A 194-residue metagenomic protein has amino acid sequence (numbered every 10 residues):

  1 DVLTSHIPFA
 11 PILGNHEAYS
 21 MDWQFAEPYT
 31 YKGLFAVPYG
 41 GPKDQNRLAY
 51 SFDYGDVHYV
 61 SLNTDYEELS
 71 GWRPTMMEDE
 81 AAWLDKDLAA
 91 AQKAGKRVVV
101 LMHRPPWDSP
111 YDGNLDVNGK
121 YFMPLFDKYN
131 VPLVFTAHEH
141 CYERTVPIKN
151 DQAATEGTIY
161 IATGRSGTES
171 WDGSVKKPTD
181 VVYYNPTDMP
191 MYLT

Functional and structural regions predicted by a protein language model:
D1-A94, G113, Y121-F122, D127 (+1 more regions): Extended active-site neighborhood of metal-dependent phosphoesterases/phosphodiesterases
G14-N15, H103, A137-H138: Active-site glycine-centered loops adjacent to acidic/histidine catalytic or metal-binding residues that shape
A18, P105-W107, C141: Residue-level marker for beta-strand->alpha-helix junctions and adjacent short loops that shape enzyme
A91-P110: Short acidic, glycine-rich surface-loop motifs adjacent to enzyme active sites
